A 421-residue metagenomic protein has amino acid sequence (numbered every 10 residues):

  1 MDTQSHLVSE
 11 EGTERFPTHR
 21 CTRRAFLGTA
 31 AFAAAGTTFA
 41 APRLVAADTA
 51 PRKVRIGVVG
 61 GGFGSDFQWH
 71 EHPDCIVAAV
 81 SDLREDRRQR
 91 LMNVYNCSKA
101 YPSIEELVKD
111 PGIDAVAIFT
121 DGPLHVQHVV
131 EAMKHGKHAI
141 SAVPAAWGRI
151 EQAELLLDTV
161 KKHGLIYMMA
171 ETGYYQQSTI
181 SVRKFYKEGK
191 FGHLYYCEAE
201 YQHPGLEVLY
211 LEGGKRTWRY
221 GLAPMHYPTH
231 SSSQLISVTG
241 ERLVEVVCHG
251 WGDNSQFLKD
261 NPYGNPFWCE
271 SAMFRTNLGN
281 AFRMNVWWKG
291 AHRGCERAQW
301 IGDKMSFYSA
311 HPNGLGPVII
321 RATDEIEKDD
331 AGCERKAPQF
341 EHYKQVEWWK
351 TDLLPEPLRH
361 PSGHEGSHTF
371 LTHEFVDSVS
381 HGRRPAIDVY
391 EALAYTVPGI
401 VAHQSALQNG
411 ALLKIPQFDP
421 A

Functional and structural regions predicted by a protein language model:
M1-C21: N-terminal secretory signal peptides
R15-F16, L27-T49, A115-I118, E154 (+1 more regions): C-terminal helix-rich "cap/oligomerization" subdomain common to oxidoreductases
F32-Y95: N-terminal Rossmann-like dinucleotide-binding module
V58, S141-A142, R149, Y167-M169 (+3 more regions): Hydrophobic residues in well-ordered beta-strands that form the structural core
G62-S65, L165-I166, G173-N265, E270-S271: Predominantly a Rossmann-like dinucleotide-binding segment in NAD(P)-dependent oxidoreductases
K99-S103: Conserved SAM-binding strand-loop segment of SAM-dependent methyltransferases
A115, D121-G122, V126-Y174, G189: Beta-strand-loop-alpha-helix segment that lines the small-molecule cofactor/substrate pocket of alpha/beta enzymes
Q299, K304-I387, A421: C-terminal glycine/acidic-rich active-site capping loop/insertion
